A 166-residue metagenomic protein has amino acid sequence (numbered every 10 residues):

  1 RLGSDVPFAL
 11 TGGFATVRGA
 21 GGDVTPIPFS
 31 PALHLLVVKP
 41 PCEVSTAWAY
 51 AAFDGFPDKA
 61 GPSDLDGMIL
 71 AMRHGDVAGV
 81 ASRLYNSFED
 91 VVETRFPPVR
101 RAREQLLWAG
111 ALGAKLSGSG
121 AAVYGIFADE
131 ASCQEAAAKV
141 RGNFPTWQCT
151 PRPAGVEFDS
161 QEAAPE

Functional and structural regions predicted by a protein language model:
R1-G21: Gly/Ser-rich oxyanion-binding loop with an adjacent helix/lid that shapes the negatively charged ligand pocket
G3, F96, G120: Short amphipathic alpha-helical/adjacent loop interface patches that line ligand and macromolecule-binding sites
L10-T11, P31-H34, S119: A generic structural signal for well-ordered coil/turn residues at beta-strand boundaries that shape enzyme active-site
G13, L116-E130: N-terminal pre-core extensions flanking Radical SAM catalytic domains
R18-G113, A128-F144, Q148-E166: Conserved, helical-rich catalytic subdomain that frames metal- and/or nucleotide-binding sites in enzyme alpha/beta
